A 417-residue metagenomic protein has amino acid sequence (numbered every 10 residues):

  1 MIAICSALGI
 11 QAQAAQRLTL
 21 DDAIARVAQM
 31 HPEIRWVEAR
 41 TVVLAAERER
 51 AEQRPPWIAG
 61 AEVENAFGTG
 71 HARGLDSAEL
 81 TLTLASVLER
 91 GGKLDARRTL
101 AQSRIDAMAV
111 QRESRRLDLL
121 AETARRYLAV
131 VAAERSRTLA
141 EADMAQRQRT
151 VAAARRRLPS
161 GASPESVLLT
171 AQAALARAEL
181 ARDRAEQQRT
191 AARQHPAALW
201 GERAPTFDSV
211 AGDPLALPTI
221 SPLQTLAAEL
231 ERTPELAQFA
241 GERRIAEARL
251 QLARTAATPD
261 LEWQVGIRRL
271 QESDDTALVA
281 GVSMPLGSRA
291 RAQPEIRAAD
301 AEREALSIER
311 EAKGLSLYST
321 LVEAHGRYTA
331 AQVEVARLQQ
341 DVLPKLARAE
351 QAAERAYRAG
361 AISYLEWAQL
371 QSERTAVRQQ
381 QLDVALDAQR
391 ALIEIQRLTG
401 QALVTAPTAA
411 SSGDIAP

Functional and structural regions predicted by a protein language model:
M1-Q29, I34, E186-A228, Q396-P417: Terminal intrinsically disordered/low-complexity segments used for targeting and assembly
D22-R90, A121, R193, A198-E202 (+7 more regions): A small-residue-enriched
I34-A51, R115, L119-A142, R149-A152 (+5 more regions): Amphipathic alpha-helical coiled-coil segments
E52, E113, A162, R254 (+2 more regions): Charge-rich amphipathic alpha-helical interaction elements
L75-D76, L169, L180-D183, Q187 (+4 more regions): Outer-membrane beta-barrel domain signature
R98-Q102, E165-A174, Y364-S372: Short, charged, amphipathic alpha-helical segments
R115-R232, A324-A331, V335: Periplasmic alpha-helical coiled-coil/stalk elements that build and connect Gram-negative outer-membrane
